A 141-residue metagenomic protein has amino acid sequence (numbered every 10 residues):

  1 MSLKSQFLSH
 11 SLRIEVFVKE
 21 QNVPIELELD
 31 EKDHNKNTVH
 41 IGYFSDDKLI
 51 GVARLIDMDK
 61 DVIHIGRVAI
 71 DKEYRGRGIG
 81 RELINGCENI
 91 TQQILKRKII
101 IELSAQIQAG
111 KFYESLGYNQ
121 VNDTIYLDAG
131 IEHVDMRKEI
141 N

Functional and structural regions predicted by a protein language model:
M1-S9: A short beta-loop-alpha structural element at the N-terminal edge of CoA-dependent acyl/N-acetyltransferase catalytic
N22, E26-D33, T38-A53: Conserved beta-hairpin
G42, K48-D57, D61-A69: Conserved beta-strand in the GNAT
D57-G66, R75, L95-I99, L127-E132: A conserved beta-turn-beta hairpin within the catalytic core of GNAT-like acetyltransferases that forms part
I70, G76-N89: Conserved acetyl-CoA-binding loop-helix of GNAT-fold acetyltransferases
I84, I90-Q106: Conserved GNAT acetyl-CoA-binding A-motif
E102, E114, N119-D135: Conserved catalytic-core motifs of GNAT/GCN5-like acyltransferases
